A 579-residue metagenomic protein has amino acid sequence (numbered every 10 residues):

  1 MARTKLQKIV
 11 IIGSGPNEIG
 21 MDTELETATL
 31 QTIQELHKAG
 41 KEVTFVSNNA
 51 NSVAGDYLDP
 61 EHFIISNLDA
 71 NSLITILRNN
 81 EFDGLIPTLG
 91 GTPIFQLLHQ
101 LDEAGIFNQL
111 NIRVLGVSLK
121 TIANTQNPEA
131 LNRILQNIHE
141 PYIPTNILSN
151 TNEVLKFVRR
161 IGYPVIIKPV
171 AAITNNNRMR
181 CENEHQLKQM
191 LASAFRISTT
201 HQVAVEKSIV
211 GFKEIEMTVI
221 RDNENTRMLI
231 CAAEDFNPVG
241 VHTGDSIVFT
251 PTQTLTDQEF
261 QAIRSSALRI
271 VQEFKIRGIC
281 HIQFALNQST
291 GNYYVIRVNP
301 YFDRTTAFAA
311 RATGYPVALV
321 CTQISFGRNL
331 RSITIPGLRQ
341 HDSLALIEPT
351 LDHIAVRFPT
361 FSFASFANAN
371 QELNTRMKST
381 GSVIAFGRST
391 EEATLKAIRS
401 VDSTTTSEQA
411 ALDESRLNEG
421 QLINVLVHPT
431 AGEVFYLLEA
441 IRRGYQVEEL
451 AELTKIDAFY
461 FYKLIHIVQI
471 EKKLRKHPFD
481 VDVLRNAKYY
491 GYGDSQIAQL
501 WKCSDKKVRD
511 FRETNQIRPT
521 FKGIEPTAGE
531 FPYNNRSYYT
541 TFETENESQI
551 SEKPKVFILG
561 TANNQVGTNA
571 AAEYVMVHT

Functional and structural regions predicted by a protein language model:
A2-R3, Q7, G13-I19, E26-V43 (+14 more regions): ATP-dependent carboxylate activation and anion-phosphoryl transfer catalytic cores that bind Mg-ATP to form
I12-S14, R113-V117, K168, L559-G560: Short beta-strands and strand-loop turn motifs
V46, T88, V117, T145-L148 (+1 more regions): Structural motif
L58-E61, I65-Y142: Conserved N-proximal alpha/beta basic substrate-recognition cap immediately N-terminal to, or forming the N-lobe
H99, I106, H139, I147 (+3 more regions): Active-site/ligand-binding-proximal alpha/beta "capping" segment
Q496-Q549: C-terminal amphipathic alpha-helical interaction region
N546-I558: Low-complexity, acidic/Ser/Thr- and charged residue-rich accessory regions of DNA metabolism proteins
